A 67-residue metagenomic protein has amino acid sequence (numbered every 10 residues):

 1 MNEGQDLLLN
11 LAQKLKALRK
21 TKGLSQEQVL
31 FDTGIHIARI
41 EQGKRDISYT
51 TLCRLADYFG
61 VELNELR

Functional and structural regions predicted by a protein language model:
M1-T21: A short, Lys/Arg-rich alpha-helix, primarily the initiator
L15, Q26, Y49-L52: Helix-turn-helix DNA-binding elements, focusing on the entry/boundary residues of the two helices that contact DNA
T21-R39: Short alpha-helical DNA-recognition segment
Q42: Short, conserved catalytic or interaction motifs in soluble domains
T50-E65: DNA major-groove recognition helix of helix-turn-helix/homeodomain DNA-binding modules
